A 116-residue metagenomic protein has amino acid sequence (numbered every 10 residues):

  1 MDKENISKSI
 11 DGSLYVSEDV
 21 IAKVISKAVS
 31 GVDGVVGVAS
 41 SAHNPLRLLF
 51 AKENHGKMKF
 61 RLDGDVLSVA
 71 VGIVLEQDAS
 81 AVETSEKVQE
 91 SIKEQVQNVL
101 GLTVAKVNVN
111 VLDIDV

Functional and structural regions predicted by a protein language model:
M1-Q77, A81, E86, L102-D115: Contiguous, often N-terminal, cationic amphipathic patches that form binding interfaces
Q89-N98: Low-complexity, intrinsically disordered Gly/Pro/Thr-rich segments
